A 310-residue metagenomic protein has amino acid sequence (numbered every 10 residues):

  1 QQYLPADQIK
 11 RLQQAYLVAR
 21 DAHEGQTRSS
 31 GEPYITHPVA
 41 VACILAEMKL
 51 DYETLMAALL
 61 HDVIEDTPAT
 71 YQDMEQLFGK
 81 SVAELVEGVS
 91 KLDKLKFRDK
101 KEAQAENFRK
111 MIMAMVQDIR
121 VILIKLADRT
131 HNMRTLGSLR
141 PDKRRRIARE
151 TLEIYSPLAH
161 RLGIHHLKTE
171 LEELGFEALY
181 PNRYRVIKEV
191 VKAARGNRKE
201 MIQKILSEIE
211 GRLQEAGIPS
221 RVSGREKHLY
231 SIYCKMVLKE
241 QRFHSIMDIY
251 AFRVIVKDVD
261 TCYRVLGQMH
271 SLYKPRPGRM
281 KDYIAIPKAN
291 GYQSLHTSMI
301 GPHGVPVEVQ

Functional and structural regions predicted by a protein language model:
Q1-V307: Active-site helical microenvironments for divalent-metal-assisted chemistry
